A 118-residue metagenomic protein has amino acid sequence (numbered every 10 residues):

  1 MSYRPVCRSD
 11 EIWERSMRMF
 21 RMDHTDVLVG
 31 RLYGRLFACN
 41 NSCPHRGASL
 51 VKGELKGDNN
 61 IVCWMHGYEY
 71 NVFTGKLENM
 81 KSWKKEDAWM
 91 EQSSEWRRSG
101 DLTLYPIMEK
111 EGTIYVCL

Functional and structural regions predicted by a protein language model:
M1-D58, K76, A88-L118: N-terminal pre-ligand scaffold of iron-sulfur
C43, C63-H66: Short cysteine clusters
G57-N60, G67: Active-site metal-binding motif and surrounding structural segment of the metallo-beta-lactamase
Y70-N79: Short metal-binding segments enriched for Cys and/or His
